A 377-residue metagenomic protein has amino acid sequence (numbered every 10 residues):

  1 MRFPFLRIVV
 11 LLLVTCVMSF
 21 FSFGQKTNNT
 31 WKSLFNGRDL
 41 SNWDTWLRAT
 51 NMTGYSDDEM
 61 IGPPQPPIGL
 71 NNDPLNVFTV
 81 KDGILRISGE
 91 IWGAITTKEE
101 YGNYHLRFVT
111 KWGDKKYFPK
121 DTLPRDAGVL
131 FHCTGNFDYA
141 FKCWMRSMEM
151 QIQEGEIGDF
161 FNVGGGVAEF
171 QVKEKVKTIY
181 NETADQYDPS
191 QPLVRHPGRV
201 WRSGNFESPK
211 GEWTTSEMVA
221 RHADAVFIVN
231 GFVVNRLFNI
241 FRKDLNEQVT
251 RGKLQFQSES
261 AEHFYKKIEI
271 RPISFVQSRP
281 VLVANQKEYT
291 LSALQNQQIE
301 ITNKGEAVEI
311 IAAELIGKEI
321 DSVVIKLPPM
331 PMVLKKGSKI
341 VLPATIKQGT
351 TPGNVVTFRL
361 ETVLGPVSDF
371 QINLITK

Functional and structural regions predicted by a protein language model:
M1-T27: Bacterial Sec-dependent N-terminal signal peptides
Q25-V281, P343, T357, L364-Q371: Carbohydrate-interacting regions of secretory-pathway proteins
T214, Q297, S338-A344: Short strand-edge motifs at loop-to-beta-strand transitions and within beta-strands of extracellular beta-rich domains
F232, L315-D321, V363-G365: Change "in extracellular beta-sheet-rich domains … of secreted and cell-surface proteins" to "in beta-sheet-rich domains
V276-G305: Beta-sheet-dominated interaction scaffolds and their linkers
S292-I299, K347-T357: Short, solvent-exposed loop/turn segments enriched in Ser/Thr/Gly
E306-V341: Surface-exposed binding patches on compact interaction domains or structured appendages
N373-K377: Short beta-strand edge segments in extracellular beta-sheet folds
